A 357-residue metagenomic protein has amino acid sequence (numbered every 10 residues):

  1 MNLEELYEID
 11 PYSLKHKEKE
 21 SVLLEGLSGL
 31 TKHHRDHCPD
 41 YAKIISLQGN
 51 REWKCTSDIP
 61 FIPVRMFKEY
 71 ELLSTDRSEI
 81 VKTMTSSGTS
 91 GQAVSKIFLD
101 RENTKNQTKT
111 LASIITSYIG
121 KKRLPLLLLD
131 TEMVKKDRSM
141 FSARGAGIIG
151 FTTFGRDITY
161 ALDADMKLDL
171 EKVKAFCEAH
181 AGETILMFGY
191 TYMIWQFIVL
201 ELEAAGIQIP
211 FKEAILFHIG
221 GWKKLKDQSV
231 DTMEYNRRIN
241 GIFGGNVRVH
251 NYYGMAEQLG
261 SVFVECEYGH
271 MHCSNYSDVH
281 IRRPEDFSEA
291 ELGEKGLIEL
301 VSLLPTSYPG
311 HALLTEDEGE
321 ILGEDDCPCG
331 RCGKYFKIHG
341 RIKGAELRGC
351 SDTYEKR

Functional and structural regions predicted by a protein language model:
M1-H33, S139, I149-R357: Active-site glycine/GP-rich loop and adjacent strand/helix microenvironment that borders small-molecule binding pockets
K17, S21, D36, D40-T85 (+3 more regions): Active-site diphosphate/adenylate-binding microenvironment
G26, L30, H37, Y41 (+2 more regions): Alpha-helical packing segments of well-folded alpha/beta enzyme cores
Q92, M133, G221-K224: A short, flexible beta-alpha/helix-coil linker loop
A93-F98, T116-L127, F154-A161: Short secondary-structure capping/junction motifs at helix and strand boundaries
K96-K105, F141-G145, L202: "Short basic amphipathic alpha-helical interaction patches in structured regions
T108-L124, E171-A179: Conserved ATP-dependent adenylate/AMP-binding module captured primarily in the ANL superfamily
I115-I149: Conserved AMP-binding loop of ANL adenylate-forming enzymes
